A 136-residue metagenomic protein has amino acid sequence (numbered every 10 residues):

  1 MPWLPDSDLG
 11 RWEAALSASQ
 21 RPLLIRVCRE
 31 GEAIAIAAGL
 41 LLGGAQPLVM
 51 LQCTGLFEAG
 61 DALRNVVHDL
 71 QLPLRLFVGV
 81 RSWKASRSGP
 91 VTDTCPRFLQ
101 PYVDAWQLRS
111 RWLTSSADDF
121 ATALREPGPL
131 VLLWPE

Functional and structural regions predicted by a protein language model:
M1-E136: Thiamine diphosphate
